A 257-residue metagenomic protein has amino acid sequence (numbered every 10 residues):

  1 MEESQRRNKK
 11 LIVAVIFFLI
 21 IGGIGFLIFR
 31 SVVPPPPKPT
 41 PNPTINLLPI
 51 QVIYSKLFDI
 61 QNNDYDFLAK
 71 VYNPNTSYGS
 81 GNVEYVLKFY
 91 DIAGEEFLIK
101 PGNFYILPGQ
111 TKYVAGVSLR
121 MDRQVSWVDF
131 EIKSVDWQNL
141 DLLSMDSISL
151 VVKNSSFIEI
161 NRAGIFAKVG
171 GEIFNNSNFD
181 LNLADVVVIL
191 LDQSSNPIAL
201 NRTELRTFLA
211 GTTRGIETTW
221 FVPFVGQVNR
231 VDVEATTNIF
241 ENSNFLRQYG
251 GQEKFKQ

Functional and structural regions predicted by a protein language model:
M1-V86, Y90-G170, F174-L183, L191-Q257: Membrane engagement elements in two modes
V186: Extended hydrophobic
